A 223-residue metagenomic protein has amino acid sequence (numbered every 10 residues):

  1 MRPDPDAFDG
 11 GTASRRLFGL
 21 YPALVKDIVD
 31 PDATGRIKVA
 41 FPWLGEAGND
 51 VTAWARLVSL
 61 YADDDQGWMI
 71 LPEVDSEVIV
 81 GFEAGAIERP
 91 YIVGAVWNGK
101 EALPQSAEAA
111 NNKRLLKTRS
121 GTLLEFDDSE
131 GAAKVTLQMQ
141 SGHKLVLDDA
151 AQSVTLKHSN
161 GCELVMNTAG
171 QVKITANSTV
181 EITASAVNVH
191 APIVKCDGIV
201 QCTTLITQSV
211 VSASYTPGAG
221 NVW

Functional and structural regions predicted by a protein language model:
R2-D4, G10, P22, M69-S76 (+1 more regions): Right-handed beta-helix
F8-S14, L60-D65: Asp/Glu-centered strand-loop micro-motifs enriched in Gly/Pro and often flanked by an aromatic residue
L17-P31: Structural detector for short beta-strands of small beta-barrel domains
D32-A40: Short aromatic-glycine-enriched beta-strand elements
A40-G45, V51-A55, D75-I79: Catalytic cores of peptidoglycan-degrading enzymes
A40-P42, V58-L60, R119-S120: A structural micro-motif recognizing beta-strand termini and the immediately following turn/loop segments
G48-W68: Beta-strand/loop nucleic-acid-binding surfaces
